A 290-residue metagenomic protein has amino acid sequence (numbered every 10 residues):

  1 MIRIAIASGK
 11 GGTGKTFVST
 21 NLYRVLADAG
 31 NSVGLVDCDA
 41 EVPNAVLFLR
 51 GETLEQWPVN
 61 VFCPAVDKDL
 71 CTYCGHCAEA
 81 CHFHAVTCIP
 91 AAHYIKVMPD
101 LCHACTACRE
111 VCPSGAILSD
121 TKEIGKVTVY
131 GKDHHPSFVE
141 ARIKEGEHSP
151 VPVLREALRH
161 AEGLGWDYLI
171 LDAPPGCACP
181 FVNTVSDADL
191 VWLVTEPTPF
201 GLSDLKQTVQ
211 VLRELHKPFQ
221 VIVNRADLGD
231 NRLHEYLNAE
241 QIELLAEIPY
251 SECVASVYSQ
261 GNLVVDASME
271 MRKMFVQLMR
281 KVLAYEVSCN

Functional and structural regions predicted by a protein language model:
M1-A27: Walker A (P-loop) phosphate-binding motif
N31-V46, T121-K126: Short beta-strand-centered segment that lines the nucleotide-binding/catalytic pocket of NTP-utilizing
C38-D39, E140-S149, L154-P180: Switch II (G3) loop of P-loop NTPases
A40-V42, G176, T198-F200, A226-G229 (+1 more regions): Conserved nucleotide-binding/hydrolysis micro-motifs of P-loop NTPases
R50-K68: N-terminal glycine-rich dinucleotide-binding loop that anchors FAD/FMN and/or NAD(P) in oxidoreductases
A65-H84, K96-G115: Cysteine-centered iron-sulfur cluster-binding motifs in ferredoxin-type domains/subunits of redox enzymes
A178-P199, L205: Inter-motif core of Ras-like GTPase G domains
V209-N290: C-terminal lobe/tail of nucleotide-utilizing enzymes
